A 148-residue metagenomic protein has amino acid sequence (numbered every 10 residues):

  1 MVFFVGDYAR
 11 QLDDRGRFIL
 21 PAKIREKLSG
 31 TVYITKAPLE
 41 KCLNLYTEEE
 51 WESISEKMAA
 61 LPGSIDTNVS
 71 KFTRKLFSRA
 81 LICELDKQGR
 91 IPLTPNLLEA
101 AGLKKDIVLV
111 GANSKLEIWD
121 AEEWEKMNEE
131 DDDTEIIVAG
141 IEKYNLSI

Functional and structural regions predicted by a protein language model:
M1-R10, D14-R15, K23-I82, K87 (+1 more regions): Flexible "stalk/tail and boundary" regions
